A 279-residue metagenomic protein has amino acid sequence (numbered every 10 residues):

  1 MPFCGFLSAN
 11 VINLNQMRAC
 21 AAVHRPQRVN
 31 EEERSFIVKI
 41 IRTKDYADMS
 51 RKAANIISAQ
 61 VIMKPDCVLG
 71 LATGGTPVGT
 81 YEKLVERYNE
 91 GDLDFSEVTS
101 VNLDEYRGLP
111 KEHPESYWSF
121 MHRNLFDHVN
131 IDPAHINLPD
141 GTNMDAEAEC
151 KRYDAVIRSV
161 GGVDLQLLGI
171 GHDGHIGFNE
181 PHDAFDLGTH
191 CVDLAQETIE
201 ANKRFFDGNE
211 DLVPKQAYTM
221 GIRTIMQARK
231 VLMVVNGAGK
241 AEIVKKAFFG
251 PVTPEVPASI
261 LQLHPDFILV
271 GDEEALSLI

Functional and structural regions predicted by a protein language model:
H24-I37: Short, Lys/Arg-enriched N-terminal segments with co-localized hydrophobic residues within the first ~10-30 amino acids
F36-L69: N-terminal glycine-/serine-/threonine-rich phosphate-binding loop
M63-N89: Glycine-rich N-terminal segment of FAD-binding domains in flavoprotein oxidoreductases, spanning the beta-loop-helix
G70-G74, N102, P139-D140, L167-I170 (+2 more regions): Short beta-strand segments
L93-Q166: Ligand-binding beta-strand-loop-alpha-helix segment within the catalytic cores of soluble metabolic enzymes
G177-I222: Class I SAM-dependent methyltransferase SAM-binding "motif I" and its flanking Rossmann-like core
M220-R223, Q227-I279: ATP/nucleoside-binding phosphotransfer catalytic cores, i.e., glycine-rich phosphate-binding loops
